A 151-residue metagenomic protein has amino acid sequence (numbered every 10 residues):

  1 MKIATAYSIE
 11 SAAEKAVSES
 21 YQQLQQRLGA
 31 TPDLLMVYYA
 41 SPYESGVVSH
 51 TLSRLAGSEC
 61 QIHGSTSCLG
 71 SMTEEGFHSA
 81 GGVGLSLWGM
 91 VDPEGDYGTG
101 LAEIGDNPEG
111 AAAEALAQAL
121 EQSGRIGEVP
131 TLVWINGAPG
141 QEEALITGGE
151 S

Functional and structural regions predicted by a protein language model:
M1-S151: Cofactor- and metal-binding active-site motifs of prokaryotic enzymes that mediate redox/radical or nucleophilic
